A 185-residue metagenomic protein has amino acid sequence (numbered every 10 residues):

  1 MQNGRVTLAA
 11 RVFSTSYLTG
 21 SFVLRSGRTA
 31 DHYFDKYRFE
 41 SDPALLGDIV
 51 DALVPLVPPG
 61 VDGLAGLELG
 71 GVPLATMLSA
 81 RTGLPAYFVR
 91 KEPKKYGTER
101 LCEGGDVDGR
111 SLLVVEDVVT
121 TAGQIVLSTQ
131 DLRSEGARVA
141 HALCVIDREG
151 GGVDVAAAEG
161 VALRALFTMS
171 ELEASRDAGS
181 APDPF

Functional and structural regions predicted by a protein language model:
M1-L56: Active-site-facing substrate-recognition patch
Q2-R11, D131-F185: PRPP-dependent phosphoribosyltransferase catalytic core
D35, V114-E116, T121-A122, H141: Thr-Gly-centered strand-to-loop micro-motif
D51-D62, T129-E135: Phosphate/pyrophosphate-binding loops at sites that engage ATP/ADP/AMP, CoA/4′-phosphopantetheine, polyphosphate
G60-G70, L143-C144: Short glycine-rich phosphate-binding loop at a beta-alpha junction
D62, R110, A140: Conserved acidic residues
L74-L113, T121-L127, G179-P184: Short, glycine/charge-rich flexible loops or terminal/linker lids adjacent to PRPP-binding catalytic cores
